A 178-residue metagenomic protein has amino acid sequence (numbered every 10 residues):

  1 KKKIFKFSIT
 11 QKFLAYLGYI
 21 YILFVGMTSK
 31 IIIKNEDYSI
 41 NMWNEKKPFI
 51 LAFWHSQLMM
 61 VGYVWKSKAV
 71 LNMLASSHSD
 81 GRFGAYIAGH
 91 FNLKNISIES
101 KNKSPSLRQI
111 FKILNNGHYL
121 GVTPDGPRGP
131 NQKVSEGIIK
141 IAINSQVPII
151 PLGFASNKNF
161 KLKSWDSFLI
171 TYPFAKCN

Functional and structural regions predicted by a protein language model:
K1-V64, A85, Y172, K176: Membrane-anchoring hydrophobic helices of lipid-metabolizing enzymes
K12-K34, N72-K112: Membrane-interfacial amphipathic helices and adjacent loop/beta segments that form the lipid-substrate binding surface
P48-I50, V70, G117-G121, I150: Residue-level preference for the first positions of well-ordered beta-strands
P48-K101, S145, F160-K161: Catalytic core of membrane glycerolipid acyltransferases/transacylases, capturing the structured, soluble-facing
H90-N92, L114-N115, D166-P173: Short, hinge-like loop/turn segments at secondary-structure boundaries
I98, T123, P151-F154: Generic beta-sheet signal
F111-I141, S145: Catalytic-site beta-strand/loop segments enriched in glycine and acidic/polar residues
K133-N178: A cross-family acyltransferase "interaction/gating" segment
